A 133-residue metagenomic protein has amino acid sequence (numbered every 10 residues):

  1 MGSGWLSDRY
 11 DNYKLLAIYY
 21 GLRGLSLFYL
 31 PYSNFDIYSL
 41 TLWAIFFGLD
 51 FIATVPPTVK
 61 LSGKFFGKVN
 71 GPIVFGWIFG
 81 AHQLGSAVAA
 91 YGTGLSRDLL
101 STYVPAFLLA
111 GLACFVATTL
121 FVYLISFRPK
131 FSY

Functional and structural regions predicted by a protein language model:
M1-D11, R97-D98: Helix-to-loop junctions at the C-terminal end of transmembrane segments in multipass secondary transporters
K14-Y29: Structural signature of the two symmetry-related core transmembrane helices
L22, F46, A81, G85 (+1 more regions): Small/hydrophobic positions within alpha-helical transmembrane segments of multi-pass membrane transporters
S39-A53: Hydrophobic core of transmembrane alpha-helices in multi-pass small-molecule transporters, especially MFS/SLC-type
A53-F66: Intracellular juxtamembrane helix-capping segments at the cytosolic ends of symmetry-related transmembrane helices
T58, A110-Y133: Multi-pass alpha-helical transporter architecture, strongest for 12-TM Major Facilitator/SLC carriers used
F65-L100: A late C-terminal transmembrane helix in Major Facilitator Superfamily
L95-A113: A membrane-interface helix-boundary motif in multi-pass transporters
